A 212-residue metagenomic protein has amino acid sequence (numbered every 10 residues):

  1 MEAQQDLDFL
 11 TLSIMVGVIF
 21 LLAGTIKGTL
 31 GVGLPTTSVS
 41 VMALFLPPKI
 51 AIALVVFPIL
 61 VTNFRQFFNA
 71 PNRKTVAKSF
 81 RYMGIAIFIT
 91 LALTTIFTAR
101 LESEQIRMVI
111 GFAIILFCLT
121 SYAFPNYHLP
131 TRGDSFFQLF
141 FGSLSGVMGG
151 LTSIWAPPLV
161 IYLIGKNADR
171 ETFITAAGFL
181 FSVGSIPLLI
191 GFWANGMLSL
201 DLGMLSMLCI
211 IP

Functional and structural regions predicted by a protein language model:
E2-A3, N63-N72, T95, R100 (+1 more regions): Transmembrane helix exit motif
E2-F45, Y127-A177, F181-G184: Selected transmembrane alpha-helices and immediately adjacent juxtamembrane segments of polytopic inner-membrane
F9-V18, E104-M108, R132-F141, A194-I211: Juxtamembrane helix-entry segments on the extracytoplasmic side of multipass membrane proteins
M15-I19, A23, K27, P35 (+12 more regions): Alpha-helical transmembrane segments in multi-pass membrane proteins
G17, V56, G111-I114, C118 (+2 more regions): Residues within membrane-spanning alpha-helices of integral membrane proteins, especially the hydrophobic core/packing
F45-P48, A70-V76, I164-T172, N195-S199: Juxtamembrane helix-boundary/capping and inter-helix hinge elements in multi-pass membrane proteins
I50-F57, K78, Y82, M108 (+1 more regions): Signature of the 12-TM Major Facilitator Superfamily
L54-S103, I186-P212: Selective hydrophobic functional segments
